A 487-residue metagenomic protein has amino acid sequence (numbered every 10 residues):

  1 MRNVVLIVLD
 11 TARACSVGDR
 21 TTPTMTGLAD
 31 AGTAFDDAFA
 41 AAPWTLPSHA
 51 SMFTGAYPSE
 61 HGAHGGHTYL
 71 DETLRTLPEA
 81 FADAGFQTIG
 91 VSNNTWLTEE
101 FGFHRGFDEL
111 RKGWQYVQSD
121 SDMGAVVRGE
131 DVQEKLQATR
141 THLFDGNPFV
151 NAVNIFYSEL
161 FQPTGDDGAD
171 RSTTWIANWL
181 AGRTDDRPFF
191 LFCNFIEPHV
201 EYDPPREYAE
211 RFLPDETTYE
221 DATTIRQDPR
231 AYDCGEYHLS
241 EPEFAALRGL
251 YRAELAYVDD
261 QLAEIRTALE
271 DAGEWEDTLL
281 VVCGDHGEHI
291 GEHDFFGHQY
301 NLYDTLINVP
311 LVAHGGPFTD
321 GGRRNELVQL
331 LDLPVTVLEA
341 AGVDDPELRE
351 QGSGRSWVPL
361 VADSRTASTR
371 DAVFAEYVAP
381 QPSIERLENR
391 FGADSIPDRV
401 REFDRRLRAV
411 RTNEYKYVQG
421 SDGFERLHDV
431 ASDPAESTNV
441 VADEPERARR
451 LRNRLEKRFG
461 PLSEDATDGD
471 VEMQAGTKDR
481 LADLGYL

Functional and structural regions predicted by a protein language model:
M1-L487: Catalytic domains that recognize anionic headgroups
